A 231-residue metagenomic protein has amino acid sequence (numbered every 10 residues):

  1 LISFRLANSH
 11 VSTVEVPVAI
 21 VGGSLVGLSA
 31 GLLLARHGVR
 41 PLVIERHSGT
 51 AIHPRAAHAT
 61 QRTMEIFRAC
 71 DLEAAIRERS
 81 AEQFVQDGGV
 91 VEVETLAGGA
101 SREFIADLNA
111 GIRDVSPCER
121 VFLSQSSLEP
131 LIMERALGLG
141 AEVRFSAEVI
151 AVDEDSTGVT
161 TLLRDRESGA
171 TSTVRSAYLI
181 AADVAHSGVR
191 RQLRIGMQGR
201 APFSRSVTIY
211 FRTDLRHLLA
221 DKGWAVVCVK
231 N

Functional and structural regions predicted by a protein language model:
I2-E15: A short, basic/flexible loop-to-alpha-helix module at the beginning of a structural domain
V14-V16, S168-Y178: Core beta-strand elements of the Rossmann-like FAD/NAD(P) dinucleotide-binding domain in flavoenzyme oxidoreductases
E15-V43: N-terminal Rossmann-like FAD-binding beta1-loop-alpha1 element of flavoenzymes
I20, G31, P41, F67 (+5 more regions): Conserved structural-core and active-site-/substrate-pathway-adjacent residues in large, well-folded domains of enzymes
R55-L137, V229: Active-site-adjacent segment of FAD-dependent monooxygenases/related oxidoreductases
E134, Y178, A182-N231: Conserved FAD-binding catalytic core of PHBH/FMO-like flavoproteins
F145-T160: A conserved short coil-to-beta-strand element within the FAD-binding core of flavoproteins
